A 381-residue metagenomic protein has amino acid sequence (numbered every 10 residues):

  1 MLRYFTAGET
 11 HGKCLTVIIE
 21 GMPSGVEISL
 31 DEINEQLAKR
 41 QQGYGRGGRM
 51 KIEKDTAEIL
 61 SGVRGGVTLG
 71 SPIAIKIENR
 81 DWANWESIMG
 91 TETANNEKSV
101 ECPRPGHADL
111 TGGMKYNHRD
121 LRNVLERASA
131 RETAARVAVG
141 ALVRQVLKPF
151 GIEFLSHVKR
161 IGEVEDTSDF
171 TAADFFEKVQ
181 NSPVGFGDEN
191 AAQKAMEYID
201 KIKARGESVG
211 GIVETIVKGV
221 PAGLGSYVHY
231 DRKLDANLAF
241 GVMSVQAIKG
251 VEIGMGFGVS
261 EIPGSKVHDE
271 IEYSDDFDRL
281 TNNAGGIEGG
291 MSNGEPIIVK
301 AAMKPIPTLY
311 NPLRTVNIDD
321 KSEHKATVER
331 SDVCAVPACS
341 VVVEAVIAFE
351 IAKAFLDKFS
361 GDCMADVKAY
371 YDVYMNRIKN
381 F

Functional and structural regions predicted by a protein language model:
M1-F381: Generic N-terminal targeting/processing segments that precede catalytic cores or assembly contacts
